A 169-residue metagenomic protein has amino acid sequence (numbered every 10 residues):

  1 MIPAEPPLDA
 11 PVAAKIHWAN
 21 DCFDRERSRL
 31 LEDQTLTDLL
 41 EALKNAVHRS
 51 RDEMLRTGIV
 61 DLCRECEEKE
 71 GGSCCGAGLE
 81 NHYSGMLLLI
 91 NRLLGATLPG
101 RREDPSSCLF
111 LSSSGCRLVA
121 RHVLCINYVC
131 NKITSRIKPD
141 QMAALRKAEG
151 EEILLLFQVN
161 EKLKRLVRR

Functional and structural regions predicted by a protein language model:
M1-R169: Hydrophobic scaffolds flanking metal-cofactor catalytic centers in soluble metalloenzymes
